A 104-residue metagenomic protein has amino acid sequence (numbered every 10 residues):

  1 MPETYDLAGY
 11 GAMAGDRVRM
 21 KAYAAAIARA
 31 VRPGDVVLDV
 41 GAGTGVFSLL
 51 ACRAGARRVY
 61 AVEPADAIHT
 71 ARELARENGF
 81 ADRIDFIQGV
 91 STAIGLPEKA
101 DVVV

Functional and structural regions predicted by a protein language model:
A8-A24: Conserved SAM-binding loop and adjacent beta-strand
A26-R32, I94: Glycine-rich helix-loop-beta junction characteristic of Rossmann-like nucleotide cofactor-binding loops
D35-G41: Conserved class I S-adenosyl-L-methionine
T44-G55: Conserved SAM-binding loop of SAM-dependent methyltransferases across substrates and taxa, primarily the Class I
R58-E63: Conserved SAM-binding motif I beta-strand of class I
A67-H69: Short alpha-helix immediately C-terminal to the canonical SAM-binding loop
R72-P97: S-adenosyl-L-methionine
A100-V104: Short SAM/SAH-binding signature in class I
